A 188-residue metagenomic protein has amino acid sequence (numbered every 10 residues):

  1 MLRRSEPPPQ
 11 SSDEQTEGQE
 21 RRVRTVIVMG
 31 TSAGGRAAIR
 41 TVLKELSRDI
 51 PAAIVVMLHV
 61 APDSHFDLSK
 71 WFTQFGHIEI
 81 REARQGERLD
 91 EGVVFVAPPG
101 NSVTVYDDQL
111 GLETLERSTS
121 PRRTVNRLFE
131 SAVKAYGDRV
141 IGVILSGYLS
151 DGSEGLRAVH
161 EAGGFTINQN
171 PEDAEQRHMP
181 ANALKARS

Functional and structural regions predicted by a protein language model:
M1-S188: Conserved acid/base catalytic micro-environments in cytosolic active-site loops
